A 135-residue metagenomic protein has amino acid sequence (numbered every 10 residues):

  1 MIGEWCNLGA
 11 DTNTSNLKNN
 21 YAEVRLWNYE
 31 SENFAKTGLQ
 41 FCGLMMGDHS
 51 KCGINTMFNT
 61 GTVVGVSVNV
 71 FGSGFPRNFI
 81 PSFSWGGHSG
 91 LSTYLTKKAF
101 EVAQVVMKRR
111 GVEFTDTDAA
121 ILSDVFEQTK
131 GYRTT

Functional and structural regions predicted by a protein language model:
M1-T134: Glycine-rich hexapeptide-repeat left-handed beta-helix
